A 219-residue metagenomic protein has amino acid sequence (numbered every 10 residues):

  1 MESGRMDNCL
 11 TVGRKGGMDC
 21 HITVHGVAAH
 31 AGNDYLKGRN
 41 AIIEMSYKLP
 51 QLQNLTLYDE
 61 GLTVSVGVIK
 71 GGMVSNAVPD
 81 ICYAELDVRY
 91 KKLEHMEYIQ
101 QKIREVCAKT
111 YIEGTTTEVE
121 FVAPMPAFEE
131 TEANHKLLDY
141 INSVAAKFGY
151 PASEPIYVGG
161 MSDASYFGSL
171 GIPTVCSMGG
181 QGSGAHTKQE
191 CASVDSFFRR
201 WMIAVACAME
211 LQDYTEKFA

Functional and structural regions predicted by a protein language model:
S3-N8, V12-G13, D19-A219: Metal-dependent amide/peptide-bond hydrolase catalytic core, centered on the "pita-bread" metallohydrolase fold
